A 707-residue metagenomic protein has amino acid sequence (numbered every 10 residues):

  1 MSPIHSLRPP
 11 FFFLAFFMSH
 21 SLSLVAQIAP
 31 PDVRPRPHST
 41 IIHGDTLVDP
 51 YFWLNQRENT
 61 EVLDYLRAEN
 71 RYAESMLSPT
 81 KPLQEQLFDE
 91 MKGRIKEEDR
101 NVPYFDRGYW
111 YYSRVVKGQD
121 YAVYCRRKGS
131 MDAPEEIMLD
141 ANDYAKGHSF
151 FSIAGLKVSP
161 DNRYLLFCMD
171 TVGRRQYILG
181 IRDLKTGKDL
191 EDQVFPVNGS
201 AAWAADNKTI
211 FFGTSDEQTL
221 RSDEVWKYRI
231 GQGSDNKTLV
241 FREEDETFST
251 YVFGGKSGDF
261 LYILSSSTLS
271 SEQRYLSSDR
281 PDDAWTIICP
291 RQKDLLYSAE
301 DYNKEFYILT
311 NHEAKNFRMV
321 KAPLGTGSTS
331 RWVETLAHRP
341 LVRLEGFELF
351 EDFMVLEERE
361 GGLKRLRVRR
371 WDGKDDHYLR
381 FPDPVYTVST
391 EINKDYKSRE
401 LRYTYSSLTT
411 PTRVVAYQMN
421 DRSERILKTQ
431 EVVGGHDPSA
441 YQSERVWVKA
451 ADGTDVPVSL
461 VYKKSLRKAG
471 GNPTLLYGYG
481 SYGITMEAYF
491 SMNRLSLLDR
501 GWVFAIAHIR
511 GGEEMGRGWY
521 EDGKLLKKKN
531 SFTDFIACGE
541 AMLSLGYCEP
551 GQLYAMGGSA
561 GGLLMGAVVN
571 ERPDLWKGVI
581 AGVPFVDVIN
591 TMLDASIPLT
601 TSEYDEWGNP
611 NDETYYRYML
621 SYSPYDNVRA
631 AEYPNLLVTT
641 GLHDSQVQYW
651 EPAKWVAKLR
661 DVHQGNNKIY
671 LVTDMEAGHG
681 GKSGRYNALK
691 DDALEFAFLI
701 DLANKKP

Functional and structural regions predicted by a protein language model:
P10-S23: Bacterial N-terminal signal peptides
D64-K157, C168, S249-D301, E334 (+8 more regions): Non-catalytic accessory segments flanking enzyme active sites
W110, N162-L166, I210, L261 (+3 more regions): Hydrophobic beta-strand positions that form the internal "hydrophobic ladder" of WD40/Gbeta-like beta-propeller blades
V115-A122, A145-F150, M169-I178, Q193-P196 (+7 more regions): A flexible loop/linker signature enriched in serine peptidases of the S9 family
C125-K128, G180-D183, E224-Q232, Y275-S278 (+3 more regions): Beta-propeller blade signature
E135, A141, D183-F195, Q232-E244 (+3 more regions): Blade-edge beta-strand/turn elements of extracellular beta-propeller and related beta-sheet repeat scaffolds
N142-S159, C168-R175, K185-L190, M419-S423 (+6 more regions): Cap/lid segment of the alpha/beta-hydrolase catalytic domain
I506-P707: Active-site-proximal cap/loop segments of hydrolase catalytic domains
